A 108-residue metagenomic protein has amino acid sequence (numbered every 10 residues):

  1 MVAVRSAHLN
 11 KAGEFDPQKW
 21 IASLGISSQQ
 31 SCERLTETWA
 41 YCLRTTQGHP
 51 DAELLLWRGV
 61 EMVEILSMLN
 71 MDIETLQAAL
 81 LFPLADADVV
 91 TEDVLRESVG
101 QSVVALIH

Functional and structural regions predicted by a protein language model:
M1-H108: Active-site helical microenvironments for divalent-metal-assisted chemistry
